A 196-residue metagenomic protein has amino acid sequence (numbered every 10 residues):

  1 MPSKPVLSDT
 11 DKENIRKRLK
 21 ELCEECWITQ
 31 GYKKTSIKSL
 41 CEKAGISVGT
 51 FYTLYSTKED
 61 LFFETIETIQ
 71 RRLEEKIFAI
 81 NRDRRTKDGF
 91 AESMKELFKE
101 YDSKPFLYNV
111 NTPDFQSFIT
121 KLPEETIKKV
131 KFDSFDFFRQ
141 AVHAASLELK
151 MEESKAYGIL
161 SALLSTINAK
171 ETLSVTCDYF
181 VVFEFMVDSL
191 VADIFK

Functional and structural regions predicted by a protein language model:
M1-Q30, K38-S39, K43: Basic, helix-initiating cap at the start of DNA-binding domains
K12-C23, L40, T65-I77, F138: Generic hydrophobic, amphipathic alpha-helix propensity
L22-C26, E96, T166: Short amphipathic alpha-helical elements of helix-turn-helix/winged-helix folds
C26-D60: Helix-turn-helix
E64, F78-P105, L160: Hydrophobic alpha-helical connector segments
F106-N111: Short, hydrophobic secondary-structure boundary micro-motifs
T120-S161: Amphipathic alpha-helical packing segments from all-alpha helical-bundle domains
A145-S189: Hydrophobic/aromatic-rich alpha-helical bundle segments in the mid-to-C-terminal region
